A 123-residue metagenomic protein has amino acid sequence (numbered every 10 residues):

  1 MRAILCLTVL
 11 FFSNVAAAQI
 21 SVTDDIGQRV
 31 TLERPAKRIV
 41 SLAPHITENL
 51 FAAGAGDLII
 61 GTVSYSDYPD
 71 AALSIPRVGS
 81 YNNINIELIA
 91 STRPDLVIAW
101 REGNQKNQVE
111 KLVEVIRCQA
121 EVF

Functional and structural regions predicted by a protein language model:
R2-L7, F12-T47: Bacterial Sec-exported substrate-binding components of ABC uptake systems
F11-F12, F51, Y81, F123: Phenylalanine-focused residue identity feature
Q19-V22, Q28-R29, D95-L96, K106-F123: Extracytoplasmic substrate-binding proteins
E33, G54-G56, C118: Extracytoplasmic "Venus flytrap"/periplasmic binding protein-like
K37-G103, N107-Q108: A short, structured surface patch at a secondary-structure boundary
